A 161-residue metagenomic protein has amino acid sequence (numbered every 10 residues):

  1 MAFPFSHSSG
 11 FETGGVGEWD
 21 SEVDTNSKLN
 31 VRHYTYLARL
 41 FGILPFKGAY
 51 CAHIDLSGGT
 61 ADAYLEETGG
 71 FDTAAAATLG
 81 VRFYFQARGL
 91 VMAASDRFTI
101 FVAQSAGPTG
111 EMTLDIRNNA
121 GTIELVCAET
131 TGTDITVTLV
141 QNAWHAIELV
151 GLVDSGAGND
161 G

Functional and structural regions predicted by a protein language model:
M1-G14: Short, intrinsically disordered N-terminal pre-domain segments
G10-E12, T78-Q86, W144-L152: Residues within well-ordered beta-strands of beta-sheet-rich folds
E12-W19, L90, V153-G156: Acidic glycine-/aspartate-rich tracts in secreted/extracellular proteins
G14-V16, A106-G107, T130: Change "in extracellular beta-sheet-rich domains … of secreted and cell-surface proteins" to "in beta-sheet-rich domains
G15-G58: Extracellular glycan-recognition surfaces and repeat-rich motifs
A49-I123: Secretory/extracellular carbohydrate-interaction modules and structurally similar beta-sandwich "look-alikes"
L125-E148, V153-G156: Short, aromatic/His-centered strand-loop micro-motif at the edge of beta-sheets
N159-G161: Glycine-centered small-residue motifs that form tight turns and secondary-structure capping sites at repeat-unit
